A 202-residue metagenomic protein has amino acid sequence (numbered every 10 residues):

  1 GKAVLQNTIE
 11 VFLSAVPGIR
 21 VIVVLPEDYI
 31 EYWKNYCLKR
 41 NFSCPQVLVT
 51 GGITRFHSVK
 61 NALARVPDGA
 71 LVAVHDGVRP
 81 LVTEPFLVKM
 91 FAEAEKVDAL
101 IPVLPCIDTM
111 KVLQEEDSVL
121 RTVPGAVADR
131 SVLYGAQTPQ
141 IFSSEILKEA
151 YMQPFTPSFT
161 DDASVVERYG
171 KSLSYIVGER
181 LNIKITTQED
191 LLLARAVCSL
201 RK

Functional and structural regions predicted by a protein language model:
L5-G69: Conserved N-terminal catalytic core of the sugar/cofactor nucleotidyltransferase
I19-V21, D98-A99, S172: Residues at the starts of beta-strands that form the adenosine-phosphate
V24, K111-E115, K184-T186: Short beta-strand-to-turn element immediately C-terminal to the catalytic PLP-Schiff-base lysine in fold type I
W33-K34, M90, L147, A194: Hydrophobic packing residues within well-ordered alpha-helices of enzyme cores
I53, L133-K202: Conserved alpha/beta core of the MobA/IspD/sugar-nucleotide pyrophosphorylase nucleotidyltransferase superfamily
T54-S118, Q137: Conserved beta-loop-beta/alpha segment of the NTase-like Rossmann-fold superfamily that binds/positions NTPs
S118-G135: A short, charged helix-loop
